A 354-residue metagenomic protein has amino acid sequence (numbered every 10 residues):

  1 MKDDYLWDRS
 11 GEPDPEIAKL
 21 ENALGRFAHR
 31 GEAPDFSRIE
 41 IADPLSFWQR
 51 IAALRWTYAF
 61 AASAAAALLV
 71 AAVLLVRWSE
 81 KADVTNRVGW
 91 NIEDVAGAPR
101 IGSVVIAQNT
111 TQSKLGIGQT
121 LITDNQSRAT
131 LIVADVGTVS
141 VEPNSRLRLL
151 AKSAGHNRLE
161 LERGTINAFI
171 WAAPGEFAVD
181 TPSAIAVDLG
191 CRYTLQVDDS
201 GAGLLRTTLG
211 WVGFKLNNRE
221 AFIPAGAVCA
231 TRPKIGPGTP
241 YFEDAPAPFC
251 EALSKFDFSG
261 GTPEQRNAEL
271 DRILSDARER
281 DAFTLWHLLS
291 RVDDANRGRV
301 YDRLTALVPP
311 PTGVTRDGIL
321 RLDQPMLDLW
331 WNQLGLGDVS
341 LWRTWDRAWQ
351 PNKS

Functional and structural regions predicted by a protein language model:
M1-R30: Short, charge-enriched, intrinsically disordered boundary segments that mark the beginning of a structured element
P13, R55-Y58, L115, A202: Residues at the start of alpha-helices and the adjacent loop-to-helix junctions
I17, G31-D35, A245-A247: Generic structural signal for alpha-helix starts
A23, A28, D35-D43, R55-V88: Single-pass transmembrane signal-anchor helices and their membrane-water interface zones
G25, H29, V73-T120, D124-N125 (+2 more regions): Flexible, surface-exposed loop/linker segments and immediately adjacent secondary-structure boundaries
A42-S46, V95: Amphipathic alpha-helical surface "interface" segments used for docking/oligomerization or membrane association within
F47-R55: Short helical patches
G298-S354: C-terminal non-catalytic accessory extensions
